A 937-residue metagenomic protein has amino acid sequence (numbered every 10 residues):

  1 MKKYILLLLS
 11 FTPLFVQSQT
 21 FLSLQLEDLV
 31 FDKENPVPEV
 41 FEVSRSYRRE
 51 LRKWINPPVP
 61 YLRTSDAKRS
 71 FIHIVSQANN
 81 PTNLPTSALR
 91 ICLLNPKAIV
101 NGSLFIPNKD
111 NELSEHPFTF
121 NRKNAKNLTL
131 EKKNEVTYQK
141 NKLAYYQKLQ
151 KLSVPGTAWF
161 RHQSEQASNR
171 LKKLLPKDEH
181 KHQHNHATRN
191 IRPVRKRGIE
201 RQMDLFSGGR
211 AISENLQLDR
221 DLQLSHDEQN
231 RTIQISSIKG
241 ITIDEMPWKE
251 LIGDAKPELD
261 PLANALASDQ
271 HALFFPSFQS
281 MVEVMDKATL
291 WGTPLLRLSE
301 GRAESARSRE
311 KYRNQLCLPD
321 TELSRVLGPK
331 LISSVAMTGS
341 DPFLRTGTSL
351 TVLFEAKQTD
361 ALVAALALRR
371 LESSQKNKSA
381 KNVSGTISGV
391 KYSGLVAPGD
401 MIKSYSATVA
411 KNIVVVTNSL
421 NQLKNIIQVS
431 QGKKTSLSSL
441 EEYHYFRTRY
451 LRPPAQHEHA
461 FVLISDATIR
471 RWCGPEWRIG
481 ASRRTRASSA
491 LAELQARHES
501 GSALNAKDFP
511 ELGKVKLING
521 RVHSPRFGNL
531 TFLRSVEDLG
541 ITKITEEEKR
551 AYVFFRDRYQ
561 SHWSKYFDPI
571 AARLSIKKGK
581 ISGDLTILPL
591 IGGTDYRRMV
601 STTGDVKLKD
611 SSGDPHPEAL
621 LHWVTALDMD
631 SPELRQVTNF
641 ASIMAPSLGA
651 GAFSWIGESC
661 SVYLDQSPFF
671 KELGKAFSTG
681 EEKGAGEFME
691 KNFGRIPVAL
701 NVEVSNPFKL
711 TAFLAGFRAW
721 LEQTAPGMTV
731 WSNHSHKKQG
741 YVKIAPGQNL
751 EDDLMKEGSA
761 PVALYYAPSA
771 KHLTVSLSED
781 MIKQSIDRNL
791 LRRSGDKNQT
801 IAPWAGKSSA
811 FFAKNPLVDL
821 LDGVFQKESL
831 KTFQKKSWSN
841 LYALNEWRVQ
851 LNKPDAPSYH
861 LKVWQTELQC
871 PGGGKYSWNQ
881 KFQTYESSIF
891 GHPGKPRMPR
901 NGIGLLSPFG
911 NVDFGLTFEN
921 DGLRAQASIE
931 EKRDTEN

Functional and structural regions predicted by a protein language model:
Y4-L14: Sec-dependent N-terminal signal peptides
V16-S18: Boundary at the C-terminal end of the N-terminal hydrophobic targeting segment
T20-S76, L152-S393, P453-P697, T711-W731 (+3 more regions): Structural boundary/hinge residues at secondary-structure and domain interfaces
L22-N141, L327-T448, S667-P816: Single conserved position on a long alpha-helix in the C-terminal lobe of the eukaryotic protein kinase
V396-D400, S419-N421, T586-G592, A745-L750 (+4 more regions): Secondary-structure transition/turn motif
T417, T586, V704, S776 (+2 more regions): Soluble non-cytosolic domains of exported or imported proteins
L821-L861: Conserved hydrophobic/amphipathic alpha-helical signal-anchor segments
H860-N920, R924: Periplasmic/extracellular, small/polar-rich flexible segments of pilin-like filament-forming proteins
